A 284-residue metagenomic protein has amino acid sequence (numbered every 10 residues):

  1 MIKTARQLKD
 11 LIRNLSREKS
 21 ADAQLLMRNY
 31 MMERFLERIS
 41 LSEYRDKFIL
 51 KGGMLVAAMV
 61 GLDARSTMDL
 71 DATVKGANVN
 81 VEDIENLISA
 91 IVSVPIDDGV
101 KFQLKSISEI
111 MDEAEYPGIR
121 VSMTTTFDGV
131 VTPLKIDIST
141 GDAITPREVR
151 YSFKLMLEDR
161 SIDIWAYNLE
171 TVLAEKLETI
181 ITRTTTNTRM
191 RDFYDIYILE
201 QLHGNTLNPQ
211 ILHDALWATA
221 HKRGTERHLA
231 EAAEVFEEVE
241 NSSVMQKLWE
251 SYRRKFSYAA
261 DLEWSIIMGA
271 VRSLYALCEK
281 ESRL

Functional and structural regions predicted by a protein language model:
M1-F48, A57-S66, L70-L284: Structured mid-to-C-terminal alpha-helical surface segments
